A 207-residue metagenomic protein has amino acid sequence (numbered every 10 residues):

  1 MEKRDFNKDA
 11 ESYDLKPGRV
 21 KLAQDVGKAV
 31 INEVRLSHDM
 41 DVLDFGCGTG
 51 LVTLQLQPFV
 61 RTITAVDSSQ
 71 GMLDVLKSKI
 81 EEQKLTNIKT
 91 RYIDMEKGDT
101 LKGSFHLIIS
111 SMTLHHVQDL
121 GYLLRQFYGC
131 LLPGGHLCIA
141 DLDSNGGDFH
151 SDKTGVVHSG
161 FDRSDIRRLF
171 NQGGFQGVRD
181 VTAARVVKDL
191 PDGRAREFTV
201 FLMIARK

Functional and structural regions predicted by a protein language model:
M1-S37, V52, V75, E82: Conserved class I S-adenosyl-L-methionine
D14-V20, C138-E197: C-terminal alpha-helical "lid/dimerization" subdomain adjacent to the S-adenosyl-L-methionine
D41, G135-H136: Short glycine-centered segments of the SAM/dcSAM-binding site in methyltransferase folds
L43-K97: Class I SAM-dependent methyltransferase SAM/SAH-binding core
I109: A conserved beta-strand element that flanks and buttresses the S-adenosyl-L-methionine
M112-T113: Short catalytic micro-motifs in class I SAM-dependent methyltransferases
Y122-P133: A short glycine-rich, Lys/Arg-flanked "PGG" loop and its adjoining helix->strand segment in the class I
M203-K207: C-terminal lobe and adjacent flexible extensions of AdoMet/dcAdoMet transferase-like proteins
